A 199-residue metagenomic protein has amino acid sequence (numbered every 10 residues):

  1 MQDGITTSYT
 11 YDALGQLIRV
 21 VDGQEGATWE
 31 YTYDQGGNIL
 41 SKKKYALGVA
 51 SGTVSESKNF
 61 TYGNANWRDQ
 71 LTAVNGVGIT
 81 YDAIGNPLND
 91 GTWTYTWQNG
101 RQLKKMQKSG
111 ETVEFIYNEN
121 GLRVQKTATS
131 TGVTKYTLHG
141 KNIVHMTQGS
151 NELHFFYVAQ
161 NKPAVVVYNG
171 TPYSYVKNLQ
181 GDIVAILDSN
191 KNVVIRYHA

Functional and structural regions predicted by a protein language model:
M1-S41, G78-K135, Q160-A199: Residue-level markers of secondary-structure register and packing in elongated scaffolds
Y31-A65, L138-N142: Structured, non-catalytic alpha/beta "coupling" segments that mediate domain-domain communication and provide generic
S57-G78, D82: Extended, small-residue-rich solenoid/repeat segments and analogous flexible loops that form exposed scaffolds
N59-Y62, V133-T137, L153-F156: Short linear motifs in intrinsically disordered
N66-R68, N151-V158: Extended, non-globular alpha-helical segments
L71-T72, K141-T147, P163-V166: Short polybasic amphipathic segments
A73, G85-P87, R123, H145-Q148: Short, hydrophobic beta-strand segments that form beta-sheet elements in well-ordered domains
T137-L138, V144-T147, I183-A185: Aromatic-rich beta-strand patches that line glycan-recognition/binding surfaces of extracellular proteins
